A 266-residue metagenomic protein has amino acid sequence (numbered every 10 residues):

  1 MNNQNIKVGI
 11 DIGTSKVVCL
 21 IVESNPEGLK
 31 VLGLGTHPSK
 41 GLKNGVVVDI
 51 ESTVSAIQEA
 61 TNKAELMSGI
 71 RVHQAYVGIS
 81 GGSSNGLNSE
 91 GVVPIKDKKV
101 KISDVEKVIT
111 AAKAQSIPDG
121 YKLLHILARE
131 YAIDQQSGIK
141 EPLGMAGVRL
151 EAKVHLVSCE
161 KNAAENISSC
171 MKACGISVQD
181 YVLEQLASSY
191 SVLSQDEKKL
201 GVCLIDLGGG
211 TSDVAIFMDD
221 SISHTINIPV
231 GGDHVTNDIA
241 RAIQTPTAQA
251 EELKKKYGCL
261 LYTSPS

Functional and structural regions predicted by a protein language model:
M1-K16, L20-L204, S221-S223, G232 (+1 more regions): Nucleotide/phosphate-binding catalytic cleft detector across ATP-hydrolyzing and phosphate-transferring enzymes
G209-T211: Short acidic, Gly/Ser-rich segments with clustered Asp/Glu that frequently serve as metal-coordination loops in enzyme
M218: A cytosolic small-molecule/anion-sensing beta-strand core signal
